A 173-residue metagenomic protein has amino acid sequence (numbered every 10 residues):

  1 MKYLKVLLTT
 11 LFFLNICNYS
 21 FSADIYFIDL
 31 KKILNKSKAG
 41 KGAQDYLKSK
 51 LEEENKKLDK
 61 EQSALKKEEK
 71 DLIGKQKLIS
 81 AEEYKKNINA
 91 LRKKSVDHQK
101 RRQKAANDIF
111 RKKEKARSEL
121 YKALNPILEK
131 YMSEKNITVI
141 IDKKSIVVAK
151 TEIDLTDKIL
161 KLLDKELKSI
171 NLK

Functional and structural regions predicted by a protein language model:
M1-L7: Bacterial N-terminal signal peptides that target proteins for export
L8-I16: Bacterial N-terminal signal peptides
C17-S22: Sec/Tat signal peptide C-region and signal peptidase I cleavage site
A23-I146, E166-K173: Amphipathic alpha-helical segments
S145-A149, I153: A structural signal for short loop-to-beta-strand junctions that line the ligand-binding cleft of periplasmic/secreted
